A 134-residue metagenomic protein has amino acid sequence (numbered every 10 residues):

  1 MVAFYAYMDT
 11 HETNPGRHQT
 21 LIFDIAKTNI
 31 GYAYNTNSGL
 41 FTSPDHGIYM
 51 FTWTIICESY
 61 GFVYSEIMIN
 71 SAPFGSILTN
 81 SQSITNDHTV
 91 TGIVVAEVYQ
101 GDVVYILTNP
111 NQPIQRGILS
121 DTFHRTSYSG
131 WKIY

Functional and structural regions predicted by a protein language model:
M1-Y134: Extracellular jelly-roll beta-sandwich "head" domains, especially the C-terminal globular C1q domain
